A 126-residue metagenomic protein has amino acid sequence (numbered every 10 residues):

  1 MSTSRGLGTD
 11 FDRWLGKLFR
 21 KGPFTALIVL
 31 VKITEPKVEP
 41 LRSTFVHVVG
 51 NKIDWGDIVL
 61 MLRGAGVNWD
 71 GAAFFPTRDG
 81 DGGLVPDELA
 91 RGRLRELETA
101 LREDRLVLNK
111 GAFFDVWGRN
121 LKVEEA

Functional and structural regions predicted by a protein language model:
M1-S43: N-terminal, charge-rich interaction modules
T9, V46-A65: Short, solvent-exposed beta-alpha or beta-beta edge segments that form flexible loop/patches at the rim of ligand
G16-F24, L60-W69: Short, low-complexity cationic-aromatic patches
L27, P36-V48, G71, R102-R105 (+1 more regions): The transition from N-terminal targeting/processing segments to the mature protein
V29-P36, F75-G80, V116-W117: Short, flexible beta-strand-to-coil junctions
N51-I58, W69, A90-R93, L97: Amphipathic alpha-helical interface surfaces
M61, P86-A126: Helix-rich interaction surfaces within compact, conserved domain-sized segments that mediate assembly or partner
R63-G92: Mid-chain, well-packed structural core segment of small domains
